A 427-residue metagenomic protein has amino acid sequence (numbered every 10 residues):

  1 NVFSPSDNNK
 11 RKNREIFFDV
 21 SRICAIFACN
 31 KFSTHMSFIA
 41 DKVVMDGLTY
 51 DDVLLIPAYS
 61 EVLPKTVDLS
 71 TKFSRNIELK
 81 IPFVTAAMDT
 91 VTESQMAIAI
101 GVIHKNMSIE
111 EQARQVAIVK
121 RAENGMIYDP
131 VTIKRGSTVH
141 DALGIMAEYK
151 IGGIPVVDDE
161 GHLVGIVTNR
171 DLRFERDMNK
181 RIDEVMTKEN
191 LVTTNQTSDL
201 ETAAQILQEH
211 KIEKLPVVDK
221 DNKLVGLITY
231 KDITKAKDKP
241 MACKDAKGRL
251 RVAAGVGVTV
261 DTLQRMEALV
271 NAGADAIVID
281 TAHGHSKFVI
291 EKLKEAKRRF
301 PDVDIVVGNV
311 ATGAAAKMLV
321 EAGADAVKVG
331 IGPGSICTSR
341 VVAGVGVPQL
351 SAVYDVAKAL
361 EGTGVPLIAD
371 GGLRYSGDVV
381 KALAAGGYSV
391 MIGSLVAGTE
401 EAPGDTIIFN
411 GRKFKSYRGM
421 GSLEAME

Functional and structural regions predicted by a protein language model:
F3, D7, I16, R22-I26 (+1 more regions): Short, positively charged and aromatic/hydrophobic N-terminal segments
F32-Y59, A117, R121, Y128-D129 (+7 more regions): Alpha/beta catalytic cores of nucleotide-metabolism and tRNA/nucleoside-modifying enzymes
V67-L79, A86-M88, E110-Y149, V156-D158 (+5 more regions): Bateman/CBS regulatory modules and CBS-like beta-alpha motifs in cytosolic regions of diverse proteins
E78-F83, M126-D129, A246-A254, K297-A311 (+1 more regions): Short beta-strand/loop segments at the ligand-binding rim of alpha/beta enzyme cores
M96-A97, Q264-R265, L269, A311-V329 (+1 more regions): Catalytic cores of alpha/beta
G101-E111, I151, P155, H162-M178 (+4 more regions): Short beta->alpha transition motifs characteristic of CBS
G101-N106, T132, G153, T193-T194 (+5 more regions): Catalytic beta/alpha-barrel core
M107-R114, Y230-M241, D261-L263, A282-F300 (+3 more regions): Active-site-adjacent beta->alpha loops and helix N-cap segments on the catalytic face of soluble alpha/beta enzymes
